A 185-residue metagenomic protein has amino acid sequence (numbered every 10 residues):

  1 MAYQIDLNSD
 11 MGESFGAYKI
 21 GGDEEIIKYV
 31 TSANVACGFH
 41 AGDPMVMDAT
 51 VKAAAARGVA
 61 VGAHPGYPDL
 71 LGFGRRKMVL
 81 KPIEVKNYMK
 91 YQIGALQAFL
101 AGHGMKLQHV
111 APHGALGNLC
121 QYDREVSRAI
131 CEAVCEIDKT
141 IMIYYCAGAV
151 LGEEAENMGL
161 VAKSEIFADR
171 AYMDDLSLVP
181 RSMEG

Functional and structural regions predicted by a protein language model:
I5-S9, A33-V35, V61-P65, Q108-P112 (+3 more regions): Hydrophobic faces of well-ordered beta-strands that scaffold small-molecule active sites in alpha/beta enzyme cores
F15, F39-V46, N118: Acidic-and-aromatic substrate-binding clefts and catalytic sites of carbohydrate-active enzymes
K19, D23, A33-H40, L71-K86 (+3 more regions): Glycine-rich tight-turn/loop motif centered on a GG-T
E24-K28, A49-G62, A101-G104: Acidic (Asp/Glu)-rich catalytic clusters
Y29-S32, A55-G58, E136-T140, E156-K163: Glycine-enriched alpha-helix->loop->beta-strand junction motifs that scaffold or abut catalytic
L70-H109: Glycine/small-residue-rich loop that forms an oxyanion/phosphate-binding "nest" at active or ligand-binding sites
D123-A129: Charged helix-capping and loop-helix junction motifs
G148-G185: Active-site rim beta-loop-alpha module in soluble metabolic enzymes
